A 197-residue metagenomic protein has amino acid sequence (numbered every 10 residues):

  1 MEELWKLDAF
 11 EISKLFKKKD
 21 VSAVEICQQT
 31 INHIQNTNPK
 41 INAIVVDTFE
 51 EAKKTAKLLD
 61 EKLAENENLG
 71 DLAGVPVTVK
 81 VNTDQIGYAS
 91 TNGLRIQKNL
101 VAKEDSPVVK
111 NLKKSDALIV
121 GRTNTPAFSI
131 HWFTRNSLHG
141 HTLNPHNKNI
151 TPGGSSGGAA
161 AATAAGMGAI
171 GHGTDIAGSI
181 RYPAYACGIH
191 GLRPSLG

Functional and structural regions predicted by a protein language model:
M1-K54: An N-terminal boundary/leader segment
T30, A52, K80, L112 (+1 more regions): Conserved hydrophobic/aromatic pocket- or pore-lining residues that grip, position, or stack substrates in active sites
A52-K57, D116-A117: Long amphipathic alpha-helix in the N-terminal Rossmann-like dinucleotide-binding domain of NAD(P)-dependent
L59-P76: Immediate post-signal peptide segment of exported/extracytoplasmic ligand-binding proteins
D71-V108: Enzymes and membrane/adaptor proteins characterized by extended Gly/Ser/Thr/Asp/Glu-rich, aromatic-dotted
E104-S106, K110-G197: Short glycine/serine-rich loop segments
